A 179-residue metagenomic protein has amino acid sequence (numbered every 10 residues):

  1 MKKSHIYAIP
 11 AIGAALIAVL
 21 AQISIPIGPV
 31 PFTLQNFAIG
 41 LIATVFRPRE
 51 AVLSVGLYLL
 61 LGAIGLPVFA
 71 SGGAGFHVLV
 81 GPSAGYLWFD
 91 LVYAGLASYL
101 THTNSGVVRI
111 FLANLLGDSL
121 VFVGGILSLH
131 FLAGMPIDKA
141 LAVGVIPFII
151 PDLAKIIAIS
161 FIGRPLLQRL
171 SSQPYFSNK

Functional and structural regions predicted by a protein language model:
M1-K3, P29, A70-S71, H102-N104 (+1 more regions): Helix-boundary and loop/linker segments of multi-pass membrane transporters
M1-V52: Hydrophobic transmembrane alpha-helices
Y7-I12, F37-L41, A51-L57, L79 (+4 more regions): Hydrophobic alpha-helical transmembrane segments
I12, V19, F76-V123: Short helix-perturbing small/polar motifs within transmembrane alpha-helices
G13, L57-L61, H77, G117 (+2 more regions): Transmembrane alpha-helical core residues of multi-pass small-molecule transporters, especially secondary transporters
L16, L20, S24, I42 (+13 more regions): Alpha-helical membrane-inserting segments
A21-L34, L59-Y93: Interfacial aromatic-anchored transmembrane helix boundaries in multi-pass membrane proteins
G72, G106-K179: Membrane-embedded alpha-helical hairpins and interfacial helices in multi-pass inner-membrane proteins
